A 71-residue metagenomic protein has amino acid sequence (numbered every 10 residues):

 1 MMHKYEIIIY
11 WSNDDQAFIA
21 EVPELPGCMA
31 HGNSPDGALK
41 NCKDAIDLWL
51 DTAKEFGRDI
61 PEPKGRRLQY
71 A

Functional and structural regions predicted by a protein language model:
M1-E6, K40-A71: Short, charged, surface-exposed hinge/linker loops at domain edges that act as mobile lids or interdomain connectors
Y10-L25: Short aromatic-glycine-(Arg/Gly/Cys) micro-motifs in beta-strand/loop hairpins
S12-D14, D36-G37, C42-K43: Short secondary-structure boundary micro-motifs
I19-V22, G32, E55: Short stretches within intrinsically disordered, low-complexity N-terminal or propeptide regions
E24-G27, E62-K64: Hydrophobic residues in alpha-helical membrane-spanning segments
P26-G37: A short, exposed loop/beta-hairpin motif centered on an aromatic-Gly-Thr core
